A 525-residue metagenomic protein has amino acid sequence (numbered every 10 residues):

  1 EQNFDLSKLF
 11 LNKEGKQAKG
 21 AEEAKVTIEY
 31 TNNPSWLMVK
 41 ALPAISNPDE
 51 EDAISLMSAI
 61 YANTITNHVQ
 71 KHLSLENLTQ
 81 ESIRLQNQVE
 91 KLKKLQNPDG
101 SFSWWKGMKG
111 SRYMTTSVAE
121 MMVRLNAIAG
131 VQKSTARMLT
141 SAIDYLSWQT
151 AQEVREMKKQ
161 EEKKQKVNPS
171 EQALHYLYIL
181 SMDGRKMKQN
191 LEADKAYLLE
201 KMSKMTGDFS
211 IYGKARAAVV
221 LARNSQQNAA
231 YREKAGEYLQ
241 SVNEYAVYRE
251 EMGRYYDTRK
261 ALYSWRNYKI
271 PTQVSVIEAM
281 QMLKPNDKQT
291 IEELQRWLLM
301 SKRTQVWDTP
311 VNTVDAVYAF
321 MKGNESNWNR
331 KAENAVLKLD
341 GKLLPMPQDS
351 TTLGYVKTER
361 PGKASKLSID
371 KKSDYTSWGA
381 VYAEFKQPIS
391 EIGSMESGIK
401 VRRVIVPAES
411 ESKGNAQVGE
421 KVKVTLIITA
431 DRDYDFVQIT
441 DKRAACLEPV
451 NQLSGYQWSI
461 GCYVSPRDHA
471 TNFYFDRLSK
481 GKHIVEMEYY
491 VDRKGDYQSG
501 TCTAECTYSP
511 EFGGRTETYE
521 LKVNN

Functional and structural regions predicted by a protein language model:
E1-G20, Q160-K166, E171-N525: Long, domain-scale non-catalytic interaction/scaffolding regions in large secretory-pathway and trafficking proteins
E1-V167, A173-G184, K188-Q189, S264-W265 (+1 more regions): Extended, solvent-exposed functional surface patches
